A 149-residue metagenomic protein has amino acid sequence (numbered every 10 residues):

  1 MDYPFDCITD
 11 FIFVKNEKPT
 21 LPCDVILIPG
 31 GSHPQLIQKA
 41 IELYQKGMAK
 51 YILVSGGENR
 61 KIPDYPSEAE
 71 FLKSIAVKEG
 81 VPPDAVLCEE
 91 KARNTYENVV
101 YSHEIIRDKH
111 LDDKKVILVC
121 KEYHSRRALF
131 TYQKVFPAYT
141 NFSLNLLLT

Functional and structural regions predicted by a protein language model:
M1-T149: A structural signal for short, hydrophobic/glycine-enriched beta-strand patches
